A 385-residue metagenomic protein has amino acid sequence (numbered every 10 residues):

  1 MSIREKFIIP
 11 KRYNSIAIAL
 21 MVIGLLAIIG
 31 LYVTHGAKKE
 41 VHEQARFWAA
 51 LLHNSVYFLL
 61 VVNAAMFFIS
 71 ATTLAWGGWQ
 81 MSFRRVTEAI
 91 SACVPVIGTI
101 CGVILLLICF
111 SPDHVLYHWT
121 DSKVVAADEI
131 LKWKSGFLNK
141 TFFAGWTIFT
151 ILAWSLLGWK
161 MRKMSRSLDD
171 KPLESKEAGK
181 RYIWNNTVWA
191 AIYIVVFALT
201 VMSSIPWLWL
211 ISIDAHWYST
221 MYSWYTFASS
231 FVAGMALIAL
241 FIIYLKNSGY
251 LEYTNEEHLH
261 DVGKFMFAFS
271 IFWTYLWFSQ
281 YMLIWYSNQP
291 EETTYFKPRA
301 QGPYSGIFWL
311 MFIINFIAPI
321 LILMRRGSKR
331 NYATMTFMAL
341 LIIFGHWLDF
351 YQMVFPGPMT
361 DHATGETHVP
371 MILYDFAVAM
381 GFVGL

Functional and structural regions predicted by a protein language model:
M1-I9: Short, Lys/Arg-rich, polar N-terminal cytosolic tail immediately upstream of the first transmembrane signal-anchor
K11-E40, K134-M311: Long, contiguous internal "core" modules enriched in hydrophobic/ aromatic residues
K11-Y13, T120-E129, I314-L385: TerminUS-proximal long segments
L31-A50, A71-Q80, D169-D170: Membrane-interface helix-loop junction between the first two transmembrane segments
W48-N54, F83-R85, A215-T226, A363-A377: Non-cytosolic membrane-interface motifs at loop->transmembrane helix junctions
S55-P172, A190-I194: Transmembrane-helix bundle segments that line or gate the permeation/cavity pathway in multi-pass membrane proteins
L60-I69, T99-I104, T147-W159, A228-I243 (+2 more regions): Hydrophobic cores of alpha-helical transmembrane segments in multi-pass inner/ER membrane proteins, independent
A92-S111, A268-W277, F337-H346: Hydrophobic alpha-helical membrane-insertion segments
